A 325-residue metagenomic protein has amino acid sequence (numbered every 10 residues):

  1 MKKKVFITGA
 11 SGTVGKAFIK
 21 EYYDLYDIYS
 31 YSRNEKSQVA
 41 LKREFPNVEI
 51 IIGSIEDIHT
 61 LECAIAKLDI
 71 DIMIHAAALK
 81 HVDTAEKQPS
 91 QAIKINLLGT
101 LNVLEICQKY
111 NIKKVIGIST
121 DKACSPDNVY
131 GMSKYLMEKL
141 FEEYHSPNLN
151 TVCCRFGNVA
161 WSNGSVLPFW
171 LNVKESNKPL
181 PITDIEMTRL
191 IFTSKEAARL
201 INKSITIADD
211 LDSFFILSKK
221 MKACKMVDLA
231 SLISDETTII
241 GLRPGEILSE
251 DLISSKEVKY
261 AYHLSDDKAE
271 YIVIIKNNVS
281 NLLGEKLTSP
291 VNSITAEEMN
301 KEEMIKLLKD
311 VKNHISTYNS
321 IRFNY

Functional and structural regions predicted by a protein language model:
V5-L25: N-terminal Rossmann NAD(P)H-binding glycine-rich loop of SDR-like oxidoreductase domains
T8, Y31, M73-A77, V115-T120 (+1 more regions): SDR active-site strand-loop-helix element
L25-S37: Conserved glycine-rich Rossmann-like NAD(P)H-binding loop of the short-chain dehydrogenase/reductase
I50, A92, T151-C154: Hydrophobic/aromatic anchor residues within beta-strands of the central parallel beta-sheet of Rossmann-like
I51-I52, K94, D184: Conserved residues in the N-terminal Rossmann fold of short-chain dehydrogenase/reductase
I52-I72: Conserved Rossmann-fold cofactor-binding substructure of NAD(P)-dependent oxidoreductases
H75-Y135: Conserved Rossmann-fold NAD(P)-dependent oxidoreductase catalytic core, especially the SDR/UDP-sugar
E138-N158, N163-Y325: Strand-loop microenvironment adjacent to phosphate/nucleotide-handling motifs in alpha/beta enzyme folds
